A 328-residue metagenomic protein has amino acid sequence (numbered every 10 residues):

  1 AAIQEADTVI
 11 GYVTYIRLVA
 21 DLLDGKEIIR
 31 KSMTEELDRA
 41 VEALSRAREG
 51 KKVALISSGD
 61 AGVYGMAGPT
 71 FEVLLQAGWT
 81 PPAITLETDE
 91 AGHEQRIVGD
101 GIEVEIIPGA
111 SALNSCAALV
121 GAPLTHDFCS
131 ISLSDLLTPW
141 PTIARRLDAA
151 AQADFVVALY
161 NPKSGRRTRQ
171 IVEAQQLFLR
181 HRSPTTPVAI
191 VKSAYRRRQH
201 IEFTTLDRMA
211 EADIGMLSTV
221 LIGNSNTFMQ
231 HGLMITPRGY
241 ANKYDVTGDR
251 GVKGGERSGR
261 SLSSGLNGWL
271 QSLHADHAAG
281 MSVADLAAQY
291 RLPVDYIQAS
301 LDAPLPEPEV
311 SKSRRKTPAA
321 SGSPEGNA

Functional and structural regions predicted by a protein language model:
A1-V104, A210, R250-R260, N267-S272 (+2 more regions): Class I S-adenosyl-L-methionine
V13-Y15, R30-D38, A110, C129-L137 (+1 more regions): Short, acidic/turn-prone active-site loops that include or flank metal/cofactor- and phosphate-binding residues
G65-V156: Class I SAM-dependent methyltransferase SAM-binding "motif I" and its flanking Rossmann-like core
Q152-G265, Q271, K312-P318, P324-G326: A contiguous loop/helix-start segment that scaffolds small-molecule binding in enzyme catalytic cores
D276-A278: Short amphipathic helical patch at the helix-1/turn junction of helix-turn-helix
V283: Helix-turn-helix DNA-binding elements, focusing on the entry/boundary residues of the two helices that contact DNA
L286-A287: Short alpha-helical "recognition helix" segments of helix-turn-helix
D295-S313: Short, solvent-exposed alpha-helical "recognition" segments
